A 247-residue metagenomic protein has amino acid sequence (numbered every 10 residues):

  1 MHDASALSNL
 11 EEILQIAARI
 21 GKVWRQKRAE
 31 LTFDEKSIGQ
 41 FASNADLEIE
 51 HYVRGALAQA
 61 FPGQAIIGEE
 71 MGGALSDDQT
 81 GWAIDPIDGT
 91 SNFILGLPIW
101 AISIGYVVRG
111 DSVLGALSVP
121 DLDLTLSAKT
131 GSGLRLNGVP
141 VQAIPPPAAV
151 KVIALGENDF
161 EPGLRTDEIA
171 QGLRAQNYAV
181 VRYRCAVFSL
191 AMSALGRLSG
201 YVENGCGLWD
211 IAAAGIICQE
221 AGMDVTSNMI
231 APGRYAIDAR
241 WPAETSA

Functional and structural regions predicted by a protein language model:
M1-I87: N-terminal subdomain of lithium-sensitive/metallo-dependent phosphomonoesterases centered on the IMPase/IPPase/PAP
I20-W24, D46, L57, T90 (+5 more regions): Residue-level signal for inorganic ion chemistry
L47, E70, P86-G89, P120 (+2 more regions): Generic detector of well-ordered alpha-helical packing
Q64-A65, G81-W82, L114, V152 (+2 more regions): Structural motif
S76-R135: DPxDG-like acidic metal-binding loop motif
L136-A143: A structural micro-motif at secondary-structure boundaries
P145-A247: An extended, acidic
